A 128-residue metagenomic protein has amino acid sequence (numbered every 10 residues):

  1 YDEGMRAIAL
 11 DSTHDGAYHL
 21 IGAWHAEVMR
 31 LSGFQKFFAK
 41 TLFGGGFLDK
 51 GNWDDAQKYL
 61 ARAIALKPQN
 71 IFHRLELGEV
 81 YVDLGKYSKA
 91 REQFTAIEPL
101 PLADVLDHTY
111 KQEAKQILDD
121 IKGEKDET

Functional and structural regions predicted by a protein language model:
Y1-T13, I21-R62, L102-T109: Short coil/linker segments at helix-helix boundaries
V28-K36, K86, I117-T128: Alpha-helical linker/edge segments of TPR/alpha-solenoid repeat scaffolds and analogous pre-/post-domain helices
A63, I71-H73, G78: Extended serine/threonine-enriched, polar tracts that run as long, contiguous segments within proteins
